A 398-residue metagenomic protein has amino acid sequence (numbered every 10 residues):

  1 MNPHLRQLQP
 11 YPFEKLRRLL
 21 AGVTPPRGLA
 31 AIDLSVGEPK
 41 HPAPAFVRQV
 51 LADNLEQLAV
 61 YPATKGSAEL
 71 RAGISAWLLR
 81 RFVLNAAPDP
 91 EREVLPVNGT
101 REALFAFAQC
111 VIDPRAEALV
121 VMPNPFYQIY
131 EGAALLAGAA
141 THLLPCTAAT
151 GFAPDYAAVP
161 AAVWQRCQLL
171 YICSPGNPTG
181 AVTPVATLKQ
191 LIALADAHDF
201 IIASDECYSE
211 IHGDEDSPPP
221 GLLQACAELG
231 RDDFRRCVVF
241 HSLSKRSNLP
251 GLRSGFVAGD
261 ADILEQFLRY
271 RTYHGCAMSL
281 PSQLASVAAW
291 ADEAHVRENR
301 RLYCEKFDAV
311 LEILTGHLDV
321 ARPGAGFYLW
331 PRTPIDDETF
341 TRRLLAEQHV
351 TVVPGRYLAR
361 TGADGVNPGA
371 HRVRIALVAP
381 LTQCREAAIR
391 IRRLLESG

Functional and structural regions predicted by a protein language model:
P3-P12, G22-N54, E69, V83-G398: PLP-dependent class I/II
L34, L58-Y61, G73-A76: Glycine-rich loop-to-alpha-helix module at the N-terminal edge of alpha/beta enzyme cores
Y61-S67: A short, structured active-site edge motif that brings together acidic residues
L79-R80: Long, mid-chain structured domain cores
